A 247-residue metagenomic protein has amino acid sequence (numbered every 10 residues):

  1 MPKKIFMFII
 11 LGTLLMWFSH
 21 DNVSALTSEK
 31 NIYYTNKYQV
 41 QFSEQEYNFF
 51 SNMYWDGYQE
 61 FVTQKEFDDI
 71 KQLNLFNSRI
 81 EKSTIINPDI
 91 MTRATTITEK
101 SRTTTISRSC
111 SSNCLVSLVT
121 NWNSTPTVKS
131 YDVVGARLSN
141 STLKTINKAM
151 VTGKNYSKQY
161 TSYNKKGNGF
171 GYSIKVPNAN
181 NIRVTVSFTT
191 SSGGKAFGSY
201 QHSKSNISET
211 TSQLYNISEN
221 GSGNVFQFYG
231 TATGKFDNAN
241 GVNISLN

Functional and structural regions predicted by a protein language model:
M1-L26: Sec-dependent N-terminal signal peptides of Gram-positive bacterial secreted proteins and lipoproteins
K4-F6, M16, V40, Y47 (+5 more regions): Short non-domain terminal segments
I10, T27, N31, T35 (+5 more regions): Short linear sequence motifs
D21-K100: N-terminal propeptides/leader regions of secreted preproproteins that are proteolytically removed before maturation
I86-N247: Mature secreted bioactive peptide module from preproproteins
